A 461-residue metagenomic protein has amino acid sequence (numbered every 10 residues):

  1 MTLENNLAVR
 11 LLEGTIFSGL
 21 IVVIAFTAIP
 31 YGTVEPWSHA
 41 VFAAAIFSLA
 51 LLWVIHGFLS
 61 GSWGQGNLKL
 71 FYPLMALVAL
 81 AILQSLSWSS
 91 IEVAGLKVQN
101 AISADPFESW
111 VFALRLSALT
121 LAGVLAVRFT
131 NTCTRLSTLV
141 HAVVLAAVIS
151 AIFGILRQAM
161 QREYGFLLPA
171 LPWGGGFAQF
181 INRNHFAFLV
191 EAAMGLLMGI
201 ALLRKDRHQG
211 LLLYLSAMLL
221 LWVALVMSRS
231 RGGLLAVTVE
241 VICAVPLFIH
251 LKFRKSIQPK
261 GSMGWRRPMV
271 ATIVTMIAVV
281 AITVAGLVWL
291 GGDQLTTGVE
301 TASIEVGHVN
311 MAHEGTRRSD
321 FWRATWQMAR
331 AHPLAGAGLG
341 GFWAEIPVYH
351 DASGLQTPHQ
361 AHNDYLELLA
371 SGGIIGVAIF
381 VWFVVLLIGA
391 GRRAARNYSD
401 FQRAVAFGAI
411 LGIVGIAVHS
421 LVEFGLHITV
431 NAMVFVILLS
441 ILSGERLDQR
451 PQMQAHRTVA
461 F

Functional and structural regions predicted by a protein language model:
M1-L145, F166, G199-L215, I242-V280 (+3 more regions): Transmembrane signal-anchor hairpin modules in multi-pass inner-membrane enzymes, especially those that act on
F26, A217-R229, G415-L421: Membrane-interface alpha helices of multi-pass inner-membrane proteins
T27-V34, N182, L369-G372, V405-I437 (+1 more regions): Membrane helix-loop boundary segments at the extracytoplasmic
T33, V98-L116, P172-A187, N310-E314 (+2 more regions): Short aromatic-rich membrane-water interface segments that cap or initiate transmembrane helices in multi-pass membrane
S85-A104, I149-E191, L219-S228, L234 (+2 more regions): Membrane-interfacial helix-loop-helix modules of multi-pass inner-membrane proteins that assemble, modify, or transport
I152, R157-Q161, L168, W222-R229 (+4 more regions): A membrane-periplasm/extracellular boundary helix in multi-pass inner-membrane enzymes that assemble envelope glycans
N182, G307-A312, R317-P358, Y365-L368 (+1 more regions): TM-adjacent membrane-interface loops and short helices in multi-pass inner/ER membrane proteins
I374-F407: Hydrophobic transmembrane alpha-helices and their immediate junctions
